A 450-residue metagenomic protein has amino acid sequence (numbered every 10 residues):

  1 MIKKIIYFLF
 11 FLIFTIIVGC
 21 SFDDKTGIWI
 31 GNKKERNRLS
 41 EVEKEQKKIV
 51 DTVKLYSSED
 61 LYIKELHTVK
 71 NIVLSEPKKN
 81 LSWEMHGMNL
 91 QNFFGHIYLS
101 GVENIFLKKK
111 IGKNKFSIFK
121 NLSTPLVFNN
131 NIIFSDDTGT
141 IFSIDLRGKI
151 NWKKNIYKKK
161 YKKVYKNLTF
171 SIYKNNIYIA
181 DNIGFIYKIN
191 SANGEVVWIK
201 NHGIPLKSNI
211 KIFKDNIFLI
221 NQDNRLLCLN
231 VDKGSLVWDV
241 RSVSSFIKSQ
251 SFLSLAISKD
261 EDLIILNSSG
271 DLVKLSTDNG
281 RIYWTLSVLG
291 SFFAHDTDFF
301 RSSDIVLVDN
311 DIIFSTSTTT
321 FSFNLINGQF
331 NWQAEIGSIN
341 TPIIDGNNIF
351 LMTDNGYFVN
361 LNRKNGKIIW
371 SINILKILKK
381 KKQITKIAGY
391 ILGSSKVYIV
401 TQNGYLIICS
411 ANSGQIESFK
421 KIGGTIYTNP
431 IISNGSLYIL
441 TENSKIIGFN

Functional and structural regions predicted by a protein language model:
F14-K54: Bacterial Sec signal peptide processing site at the extreme N-terminus
E41-K64, K70-L107: Blade/loop signatures of beta-propeller domains
N80, F106-L126, I150-Y173, V196-K214 (+6 more regions): Extracytoplasmic beta-rich repeat domains
F142, Y187, L227, L236 (+6 more regions): WD40 beta-propeller blade core
D145-K149, N190-G194, N230-G234, T277-G280 (+3 more regions): Short loop/turn segments that connect beta-strands within beta-propeller blades
L351-N355, V359-N360, K367, S371-A411: Loop/turn-rich, solvent-exposed surfaces of beta-rich toroidal or solenoidal domains
